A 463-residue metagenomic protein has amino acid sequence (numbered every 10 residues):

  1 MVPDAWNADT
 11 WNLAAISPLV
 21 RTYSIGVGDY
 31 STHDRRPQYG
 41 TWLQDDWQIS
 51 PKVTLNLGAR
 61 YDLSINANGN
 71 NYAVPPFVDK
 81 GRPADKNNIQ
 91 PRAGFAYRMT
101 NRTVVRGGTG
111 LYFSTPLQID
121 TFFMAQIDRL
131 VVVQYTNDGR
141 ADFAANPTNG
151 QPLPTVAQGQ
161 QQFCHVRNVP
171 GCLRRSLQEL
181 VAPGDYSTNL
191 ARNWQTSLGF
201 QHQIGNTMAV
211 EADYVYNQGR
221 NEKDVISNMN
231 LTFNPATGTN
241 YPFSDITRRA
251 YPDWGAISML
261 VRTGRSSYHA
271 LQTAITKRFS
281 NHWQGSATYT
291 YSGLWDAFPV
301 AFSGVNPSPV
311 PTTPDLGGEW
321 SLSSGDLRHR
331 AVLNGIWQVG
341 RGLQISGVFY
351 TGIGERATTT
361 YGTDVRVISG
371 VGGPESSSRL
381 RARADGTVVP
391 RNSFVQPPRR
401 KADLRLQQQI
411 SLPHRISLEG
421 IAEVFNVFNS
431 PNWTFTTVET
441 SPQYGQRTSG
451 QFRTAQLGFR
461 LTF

Functional and structural regions predicted by a protein language model:
M1-F463: Short acidic-glycine motifs
